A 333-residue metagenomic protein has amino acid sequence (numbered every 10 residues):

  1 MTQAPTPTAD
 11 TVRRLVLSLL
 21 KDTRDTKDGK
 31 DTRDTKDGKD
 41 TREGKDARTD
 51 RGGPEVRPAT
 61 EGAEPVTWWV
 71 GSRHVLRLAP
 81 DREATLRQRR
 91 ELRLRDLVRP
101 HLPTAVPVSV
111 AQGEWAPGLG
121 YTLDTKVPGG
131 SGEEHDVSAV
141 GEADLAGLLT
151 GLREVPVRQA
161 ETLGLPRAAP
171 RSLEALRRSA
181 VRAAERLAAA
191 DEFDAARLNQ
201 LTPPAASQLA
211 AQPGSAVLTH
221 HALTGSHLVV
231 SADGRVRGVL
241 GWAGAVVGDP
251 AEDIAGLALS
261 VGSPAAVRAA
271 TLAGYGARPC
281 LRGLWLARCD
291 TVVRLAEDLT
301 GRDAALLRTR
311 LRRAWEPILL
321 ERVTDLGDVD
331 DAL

Functional and structural regions predicted by a protein language model:
P5-D25, D50, E114-P117, P128 (+7 more regions): An alpha-helical support segment within catalytic cores of ATP-dependent transferases
K21-P54: Intrinsically disordered, low-complexity terminal tails and inter-domain linkers enriched for S/T/G/P/D/E
G53-S172: ATP-binding pocket architecture of kinase catalytic cores
T85, A216-T219, T224-C280, L284: Active-site Asp-x-Gly
R93, V140-G141, I254-L257, G274 (+1 more regions): Glycine-rich, phosphate-binding/catalytic loops in enzymes
G141-D144, P250, T291: An acidic site on a long C-lobe helix of protein kinase domains
R197, A258-D331: A conserved long alpha-helix in the C-terminal portion of kinase-like catalytic domains
